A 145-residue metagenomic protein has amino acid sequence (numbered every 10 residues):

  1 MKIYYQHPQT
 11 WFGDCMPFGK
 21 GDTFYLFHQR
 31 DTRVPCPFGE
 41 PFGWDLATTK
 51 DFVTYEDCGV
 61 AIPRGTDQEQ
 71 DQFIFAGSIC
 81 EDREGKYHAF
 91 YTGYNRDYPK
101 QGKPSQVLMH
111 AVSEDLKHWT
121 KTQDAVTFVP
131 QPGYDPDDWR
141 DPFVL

Functional and structural regions predicted by a protein language model:
M1-L145: Beta-rich carbohydrate-recognition and catalytic domains
